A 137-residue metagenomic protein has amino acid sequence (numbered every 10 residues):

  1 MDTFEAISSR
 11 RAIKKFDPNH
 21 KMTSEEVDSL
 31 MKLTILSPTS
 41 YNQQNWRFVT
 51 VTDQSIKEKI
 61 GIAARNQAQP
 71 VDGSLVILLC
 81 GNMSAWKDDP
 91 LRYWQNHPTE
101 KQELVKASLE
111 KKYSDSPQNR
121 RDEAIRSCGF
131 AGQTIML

Functional and structural regions predicted by a protein language model:
M1-L137: Acidic, surface-exposed loops and disordered segments
